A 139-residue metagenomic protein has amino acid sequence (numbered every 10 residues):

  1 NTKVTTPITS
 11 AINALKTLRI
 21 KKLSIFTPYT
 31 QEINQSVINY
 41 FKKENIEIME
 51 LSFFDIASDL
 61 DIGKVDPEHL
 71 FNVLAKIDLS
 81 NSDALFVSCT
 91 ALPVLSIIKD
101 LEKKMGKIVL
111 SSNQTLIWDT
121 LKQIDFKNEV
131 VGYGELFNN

Functional and structural regions predicted by a protein language model:
N1-N139: Non-catalytic structural scaffold of enzyme domains
